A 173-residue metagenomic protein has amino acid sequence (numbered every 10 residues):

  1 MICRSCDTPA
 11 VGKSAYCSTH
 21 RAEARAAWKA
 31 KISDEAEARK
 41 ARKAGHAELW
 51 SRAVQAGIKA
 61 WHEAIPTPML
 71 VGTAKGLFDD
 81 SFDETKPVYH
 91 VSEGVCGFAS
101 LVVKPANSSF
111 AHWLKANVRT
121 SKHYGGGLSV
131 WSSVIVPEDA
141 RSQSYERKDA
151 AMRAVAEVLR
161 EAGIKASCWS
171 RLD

Functional and structural regions predicted by a protein language model:
M1-V11: Short Cys/His-rich zinc-binding micro-motifs
G12-E23: Cysteine-rich micro-motifs
A22-I32: Short metal-binding segments enriched for Cys and/or His
S33-R119: N-terminal leader/targeting segments
G94-C96, H123, E161: A generic structural signal for short, non-catalytic loop/turn and secondary-structure boundary residues
H123-I135: Acidic, low-complexity, intrinsically disordered interaction modules
S132-D173: Short, compact, well-ordered microdomains
